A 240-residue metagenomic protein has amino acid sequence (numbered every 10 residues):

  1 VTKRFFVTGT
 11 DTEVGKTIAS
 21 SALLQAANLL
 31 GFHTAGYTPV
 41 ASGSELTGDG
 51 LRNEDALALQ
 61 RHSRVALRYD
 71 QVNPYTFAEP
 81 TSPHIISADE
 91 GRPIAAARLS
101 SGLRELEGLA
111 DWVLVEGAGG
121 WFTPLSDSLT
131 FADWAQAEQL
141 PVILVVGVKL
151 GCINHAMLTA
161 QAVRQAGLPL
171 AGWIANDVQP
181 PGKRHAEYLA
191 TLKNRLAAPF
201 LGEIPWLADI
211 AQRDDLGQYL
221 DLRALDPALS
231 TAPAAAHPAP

Functional and structural regions predicted by a protein language model:
R4, I18-P93, A97, G102-E105: N-terminal phosphate/diphosphate-binding loop that engages ATP/GTP or pyrophosphate donors across diverse enzyme folds
V7: Hydrophobic anchor at the beta1->P-loop junction of P-loop NTPases
V14-G15: Conserved glycine(s) of the Walker
L99, L103-D127: Switch II (G3) loop of P-loop NTPases
S126-K149: Inter-motif core of Ras-like GTPase G domains
A160-P240: C-terminal lobe/tail of nucleotide-utilizing enzymes
